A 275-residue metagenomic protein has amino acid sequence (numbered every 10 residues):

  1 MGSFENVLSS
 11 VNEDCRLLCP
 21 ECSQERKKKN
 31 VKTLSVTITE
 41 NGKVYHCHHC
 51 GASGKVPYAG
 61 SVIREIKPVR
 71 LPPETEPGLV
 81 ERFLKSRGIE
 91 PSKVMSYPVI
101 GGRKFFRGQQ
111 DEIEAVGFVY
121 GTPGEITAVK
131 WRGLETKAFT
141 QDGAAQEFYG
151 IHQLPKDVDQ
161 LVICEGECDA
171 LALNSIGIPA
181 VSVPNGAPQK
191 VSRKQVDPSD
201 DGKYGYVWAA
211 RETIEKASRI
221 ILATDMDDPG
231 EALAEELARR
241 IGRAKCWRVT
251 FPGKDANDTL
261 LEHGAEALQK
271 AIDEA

Functional and structural regions predicted by a protein language model:
M1-R26, N41-K43, H48-T127, E135-A138 (+4 more regions): TOPRIM metal-binding catalytic domain and adjacent DNA-binding surface shared by DnaG-type primases
R26-T37: Short recognition patches in nucleic-acid-associated and regulatory proteins
F105-S218, A234: Phosphate-handling DNA/RNA-contact segment within nucleic-acid enzymes
I113-A115, K194-D201, D255-I272: Short, surface-exposed amphipathic charged segments that create phosphate/polyanion-binding patches used for binding
V183-Q189, M226, T250-G253: Short, acidic/turn-prone active-site loops that include or flank metal/cofactor- and phosphate-binding residues
A232-G242: Short, aromatic/basic amphipathic alpha-helical patches
